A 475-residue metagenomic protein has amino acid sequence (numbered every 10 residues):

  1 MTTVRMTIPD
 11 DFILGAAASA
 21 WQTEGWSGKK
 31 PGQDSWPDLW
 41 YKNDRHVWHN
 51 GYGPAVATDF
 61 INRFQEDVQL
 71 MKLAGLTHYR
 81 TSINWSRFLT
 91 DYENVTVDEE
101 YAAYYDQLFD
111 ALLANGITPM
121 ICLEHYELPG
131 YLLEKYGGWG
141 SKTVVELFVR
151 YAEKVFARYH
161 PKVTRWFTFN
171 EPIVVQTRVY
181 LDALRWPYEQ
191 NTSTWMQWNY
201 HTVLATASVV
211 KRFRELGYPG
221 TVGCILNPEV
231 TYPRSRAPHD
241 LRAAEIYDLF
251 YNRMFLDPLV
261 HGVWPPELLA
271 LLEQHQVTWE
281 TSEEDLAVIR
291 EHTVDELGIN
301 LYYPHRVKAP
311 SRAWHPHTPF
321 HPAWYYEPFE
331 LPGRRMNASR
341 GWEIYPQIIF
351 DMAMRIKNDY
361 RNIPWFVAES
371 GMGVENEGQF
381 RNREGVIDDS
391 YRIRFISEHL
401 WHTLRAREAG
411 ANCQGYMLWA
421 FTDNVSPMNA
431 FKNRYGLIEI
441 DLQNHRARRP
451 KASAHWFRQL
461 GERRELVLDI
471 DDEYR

Functional and structural regions predicted by a protein language model:
T2-W48, D91-E93, A102-R475: Active-site region of glycoside hydrolase catalytic domains
D11-I13, I61, H78: A common structural microfeature
Q33-Q69: Aromatic- and Gly/Pro-rich amphipathic surface segment
G53-F60, N94-Y101, V144: Short secondary-structure transition/capping motifs
D59-E66, A74, I83, E100-Q107 (+2 more regions): Generic alpha-helix structural propensity
R63-N84, T118, E291-L297: Catalytic domains of carbohydrate-active enzymes, especially glycoside hydrolases
I83-V97: Glycine-rich, proline-tolerant flexible connector loops at the mouths of alpha/beta enzymes
